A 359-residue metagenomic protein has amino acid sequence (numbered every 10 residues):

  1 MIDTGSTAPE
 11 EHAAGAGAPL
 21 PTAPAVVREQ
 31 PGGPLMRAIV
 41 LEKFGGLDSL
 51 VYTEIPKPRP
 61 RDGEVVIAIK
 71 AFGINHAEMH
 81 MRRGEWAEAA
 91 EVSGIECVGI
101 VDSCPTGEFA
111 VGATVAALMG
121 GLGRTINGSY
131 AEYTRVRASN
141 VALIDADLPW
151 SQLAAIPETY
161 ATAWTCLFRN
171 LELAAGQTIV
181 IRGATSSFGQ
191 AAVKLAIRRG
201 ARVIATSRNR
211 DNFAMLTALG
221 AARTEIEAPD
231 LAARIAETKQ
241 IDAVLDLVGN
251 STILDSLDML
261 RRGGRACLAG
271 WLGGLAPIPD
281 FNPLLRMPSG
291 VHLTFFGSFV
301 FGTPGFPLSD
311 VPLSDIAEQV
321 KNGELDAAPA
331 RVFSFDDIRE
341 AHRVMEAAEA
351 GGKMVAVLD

Functional and structural regions predicted by a protein language model:
I2-P34, G305-D359: C-terminal hydrophobic helical "lid"/dimerization subdomain of Rossmann-like NAD(P)H-dependent oxidoreductases
P56-G73, R82-L122: Glycine-rich beta-strand-centered segment in the early N-terminal region that forms part of a ligand/cofactor-binding
T114, T178, R202, G264-R265: Short glycine-centered segments of the SAM/dcSAM-binding site in methyltransferase folds
A117-G183: NAD(P)H dinucleotide-binding glycine-rich loop of Rossmann-like/cofactor-binding domains, especially the beta1-alpha1
A154-P229: Mid-domain Rossmann-like dinucleotide-binding core that forms the NAD(H)/NADP(H) cofactor-binding site
D230-K239: Short amphipathic alpha-helix with an adjacent loop that forms part of the alpha/beta core around
S251-N322, L358-D359: Glycine-rich phosphate-binding loop and adjacent beta-alpha segment of Rossmann(oid) nucleotide-cofactor-binding
